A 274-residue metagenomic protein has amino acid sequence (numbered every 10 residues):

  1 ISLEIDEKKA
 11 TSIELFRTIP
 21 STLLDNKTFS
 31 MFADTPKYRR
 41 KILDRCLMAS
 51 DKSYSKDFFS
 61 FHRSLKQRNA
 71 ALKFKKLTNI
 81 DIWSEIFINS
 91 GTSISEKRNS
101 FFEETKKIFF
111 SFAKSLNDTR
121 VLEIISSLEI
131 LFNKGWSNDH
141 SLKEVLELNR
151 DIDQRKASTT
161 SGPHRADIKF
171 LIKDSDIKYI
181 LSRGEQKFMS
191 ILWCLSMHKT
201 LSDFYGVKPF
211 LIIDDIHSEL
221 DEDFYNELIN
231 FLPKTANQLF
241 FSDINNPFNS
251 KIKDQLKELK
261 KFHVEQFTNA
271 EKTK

Functional and structural regions predicted by a protein language model:
I1-L148: Electropositive, glycine-dotted interaction segments that contact anionic polymers or phosphate-rich ligands
E7, F267-T268: Detector for glycine-centered tight turns/loop "hinges" at secondary-structure junctions
T78-F210, E219, D223, E227-Q238 (+2 more regions): Conserved NTPase motor "head" modules and their coupling/switch loops across ABC/AAA+ ATPases, GTPases, and GHKL ATPases
D214-I216: Walker B catalytic acidic pair
S242: Conserved D-loop beta-strand region of ABC ATPase nucleotide-binding domains
E258-E265: Class I (Rossmann-like) S-adenosyl-L-methionine-dependent methyltransferase catalytic domain, capturing the SAM-binding
